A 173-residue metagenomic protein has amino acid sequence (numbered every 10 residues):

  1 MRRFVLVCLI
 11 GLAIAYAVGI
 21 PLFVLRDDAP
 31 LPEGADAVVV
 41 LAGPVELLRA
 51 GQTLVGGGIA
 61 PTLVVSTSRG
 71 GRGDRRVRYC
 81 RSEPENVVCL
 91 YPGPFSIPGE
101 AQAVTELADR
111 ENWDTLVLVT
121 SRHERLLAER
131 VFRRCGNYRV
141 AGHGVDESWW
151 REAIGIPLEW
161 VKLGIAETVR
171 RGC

Functional and structural regions predicted by a protein language model:
R2-R3, V104: Non-catalytic accessory segments flanking enzymatic or RNA/DNA-binding domains
R3-P21: Hydrophobic membrane-insertion alpha-helices, especially the h-region of bacterial N-terminal signal peptides
L9-I10, L107, V169: Enrichment for repetitive, rod-forming helical segments
F23-P157: A structural signal for short, hydrophobic/glycine-enriched beta-strand patches
E152-G172: A transmembrane-helix-recognition feature enriched in membrane-embedded lipid enzymes and envelope glyco-/phospholipid
